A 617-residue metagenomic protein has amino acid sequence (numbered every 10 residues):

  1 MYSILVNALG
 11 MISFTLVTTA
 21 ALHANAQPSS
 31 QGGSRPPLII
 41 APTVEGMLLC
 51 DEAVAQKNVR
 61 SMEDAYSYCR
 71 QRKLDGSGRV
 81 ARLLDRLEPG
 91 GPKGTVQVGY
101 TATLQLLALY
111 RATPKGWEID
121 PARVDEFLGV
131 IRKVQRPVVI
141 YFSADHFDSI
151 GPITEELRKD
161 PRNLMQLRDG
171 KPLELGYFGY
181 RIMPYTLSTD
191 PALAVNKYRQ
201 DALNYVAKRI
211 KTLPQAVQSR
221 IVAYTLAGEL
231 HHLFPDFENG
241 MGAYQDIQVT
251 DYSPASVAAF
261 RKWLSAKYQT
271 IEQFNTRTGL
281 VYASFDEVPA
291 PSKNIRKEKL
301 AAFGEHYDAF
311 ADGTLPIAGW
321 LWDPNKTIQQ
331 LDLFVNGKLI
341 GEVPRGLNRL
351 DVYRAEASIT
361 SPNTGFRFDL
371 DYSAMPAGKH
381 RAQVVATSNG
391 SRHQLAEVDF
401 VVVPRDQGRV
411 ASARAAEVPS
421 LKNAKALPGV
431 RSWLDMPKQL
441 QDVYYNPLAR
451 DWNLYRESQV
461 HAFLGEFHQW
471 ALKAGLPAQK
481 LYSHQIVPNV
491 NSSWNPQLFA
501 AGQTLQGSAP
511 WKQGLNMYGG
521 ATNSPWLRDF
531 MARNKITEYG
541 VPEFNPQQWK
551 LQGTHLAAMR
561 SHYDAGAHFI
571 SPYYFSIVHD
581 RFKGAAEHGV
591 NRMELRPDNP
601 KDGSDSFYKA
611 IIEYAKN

Functional and structural regions predicted by a protein language model:
A8-A20: Bacterial N-terminal signal peptides
G32-T43, Q56-Y110, A122-Y141, W470-A474 (+3 more regions): Catalytic domains of carbohydrate-active enzymes, especially glycoside hydrolases
T43-G46, R136-S149, V222, G228-E229 (+2 more regions): Substrate-binding cleft of secreted/luminal carbohydrate-active enzymes
M62-G76, T103-D120, G179-A202, Y445-H461 (+3 more regions): The substrate-binding groove and active-site-proximal loops of carbohydrate-active enzymes, especially glycoside
L74-G179, D190-T212, F463-A474: Aromatic-lined substrate-binding rim segments of carbohydrate-active enzymes
D160-Q330, F334-E342, G346, A377-K379 (+2 more regions): Polysaccharide-binding and catalytic clefts of secreted carbohydrate-active enzymes
N348-L370: Aromatic sugar-binding surface patches on proteins that engage polysaccharides or sugar-phosphate polymers
